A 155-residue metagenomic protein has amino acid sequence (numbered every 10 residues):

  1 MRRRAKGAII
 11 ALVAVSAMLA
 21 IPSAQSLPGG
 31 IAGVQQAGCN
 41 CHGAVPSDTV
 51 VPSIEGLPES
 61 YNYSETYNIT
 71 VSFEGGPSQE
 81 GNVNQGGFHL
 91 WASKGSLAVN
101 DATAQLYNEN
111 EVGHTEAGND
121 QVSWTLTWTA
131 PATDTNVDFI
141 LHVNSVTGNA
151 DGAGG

Functional and structural regions predicted by a protein language model:
R2-G7, S16-G155: Sequence context surrounding c-type heme c attachment/ligation sites in exported
